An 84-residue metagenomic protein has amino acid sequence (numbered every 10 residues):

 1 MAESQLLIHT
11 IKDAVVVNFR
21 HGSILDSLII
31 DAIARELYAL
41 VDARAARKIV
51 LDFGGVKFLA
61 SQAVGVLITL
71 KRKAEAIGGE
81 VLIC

Functional and structural regions predicted by a protein language model:
A2-R35: STAS-typified acidic loop motif
S23-C84: Amphipathic alpha-helical interaction surfaces in cytosolic regulatory modules
